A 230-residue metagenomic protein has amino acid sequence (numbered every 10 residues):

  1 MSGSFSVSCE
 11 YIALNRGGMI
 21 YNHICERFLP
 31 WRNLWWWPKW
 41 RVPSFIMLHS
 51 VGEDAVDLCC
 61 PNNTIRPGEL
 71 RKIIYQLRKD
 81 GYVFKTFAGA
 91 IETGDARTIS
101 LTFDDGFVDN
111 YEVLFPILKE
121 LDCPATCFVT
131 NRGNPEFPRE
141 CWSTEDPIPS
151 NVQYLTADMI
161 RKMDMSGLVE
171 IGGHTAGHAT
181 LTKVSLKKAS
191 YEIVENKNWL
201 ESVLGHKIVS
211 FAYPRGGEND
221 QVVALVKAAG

Functional and structural regions predicted by a protein language model:
E10-I99: N-terminal pre-catalytic segment of deacetylase/amide-hydrolase enzymes
G17-E26, W199-S210, G217-G230: His/Asp/Glu-enriched short active-site or ligand-binding loop at hydrolase and phosphoryl-transfer sites
I46-E53, C59, A96-I99, K119-N219: Metal-dependent polysaccharide deacetylase catalytic core of the NodB/CE4 family, i.e., the active-site-bearing domain
G68, I73-L77, E92, E112 (+2 more regions): A structural signal for the main folded, soluble domain(s) of proteins
L70-I74, A88, F115, A157-R161 (+2 more regions): Generic structural signal for well-ordered alpha-helices, preferentially at hydrophobic/aromatic core positions
F107-V108, G177: Short, glycine/acidic-enriched loop or turn micro-motifs at the edges of active sites
